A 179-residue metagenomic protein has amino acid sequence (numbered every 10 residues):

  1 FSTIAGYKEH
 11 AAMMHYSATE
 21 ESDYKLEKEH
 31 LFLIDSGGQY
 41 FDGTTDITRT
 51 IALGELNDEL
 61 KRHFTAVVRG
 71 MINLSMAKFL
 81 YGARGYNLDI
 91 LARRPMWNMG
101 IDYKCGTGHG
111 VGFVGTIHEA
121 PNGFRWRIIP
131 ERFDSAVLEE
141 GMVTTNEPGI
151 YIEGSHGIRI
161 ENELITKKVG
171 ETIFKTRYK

Functional and structural regions predicted by a protein language model:
F1-K179: Active-site neighborhoods and metal-handling regions in enzymes and metal-associated proteins
